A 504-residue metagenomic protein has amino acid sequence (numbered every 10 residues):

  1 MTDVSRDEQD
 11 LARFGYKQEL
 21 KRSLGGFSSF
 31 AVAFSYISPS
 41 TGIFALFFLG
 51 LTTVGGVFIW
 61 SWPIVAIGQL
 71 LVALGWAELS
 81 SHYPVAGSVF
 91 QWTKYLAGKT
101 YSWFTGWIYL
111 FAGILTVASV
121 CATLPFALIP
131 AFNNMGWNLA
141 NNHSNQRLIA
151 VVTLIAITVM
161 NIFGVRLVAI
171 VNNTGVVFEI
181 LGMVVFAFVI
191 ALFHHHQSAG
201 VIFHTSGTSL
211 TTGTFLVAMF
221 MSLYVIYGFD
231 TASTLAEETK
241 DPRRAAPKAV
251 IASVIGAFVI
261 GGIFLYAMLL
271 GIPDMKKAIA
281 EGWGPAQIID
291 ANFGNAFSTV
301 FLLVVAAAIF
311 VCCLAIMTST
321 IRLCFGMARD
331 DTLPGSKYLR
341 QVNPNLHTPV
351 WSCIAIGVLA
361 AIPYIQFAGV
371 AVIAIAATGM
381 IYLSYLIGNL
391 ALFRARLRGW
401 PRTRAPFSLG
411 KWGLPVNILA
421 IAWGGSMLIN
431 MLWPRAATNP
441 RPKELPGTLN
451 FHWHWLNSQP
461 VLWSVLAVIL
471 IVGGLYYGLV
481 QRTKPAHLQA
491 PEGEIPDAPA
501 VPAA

Functional and structural regions predicted by a protein language model:
M1-F47, L51-V57, L70-L74, Q481-A504: Membrane-interface "cap" regions at the ends of multi-pass membrane proteins
T41-N141, S253-G256, I263, L462-I469: Extracellular loop-to-transmembrane helix junctions
F58-I59, M135-N145, N173-T299, P446-H452: Helix-loop-helix junctions that connect adjacent transmembrane segments in multi-pass membrane transporters
V85, I108-T123, I226-T239, A296-G335 (+1 more regions): Membrane-helix boundary/coupling elements in multi-pass transport proteins
Q91-K94, C121-L148, G182, A236-G256 (+2 more regions): Helix-loop-helix connectors at the membrane interface of multi-pass transporters/channels
Q91-T93, G98, P130-W137, A249-L314 (+1 more regions): TM-loop-TM module centered on a large, flexible mid-protein loop between adjacent transmembrane helices in multi-pass
N145-H196, Y227, V250-V254, A374-I387 (+2 more regions): Membrane-interface loop-to-helix entry segments
A371-I381, K411-A504: A generic transmembrane alpha-helix motif of multi-pass inner-membrane proteins
